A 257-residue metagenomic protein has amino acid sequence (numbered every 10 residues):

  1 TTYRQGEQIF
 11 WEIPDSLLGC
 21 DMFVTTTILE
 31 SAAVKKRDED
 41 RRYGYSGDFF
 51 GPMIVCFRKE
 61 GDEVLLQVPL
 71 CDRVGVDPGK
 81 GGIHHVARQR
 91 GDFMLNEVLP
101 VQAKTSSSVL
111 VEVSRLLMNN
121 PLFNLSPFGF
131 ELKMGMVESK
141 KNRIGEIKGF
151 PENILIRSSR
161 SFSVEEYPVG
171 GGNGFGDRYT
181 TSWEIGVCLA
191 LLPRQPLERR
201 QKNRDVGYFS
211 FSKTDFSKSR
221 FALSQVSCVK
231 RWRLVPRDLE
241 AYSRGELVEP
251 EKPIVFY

Functional and structural regions predicted by a protein language model:
T1-Y257: Auxiliary tRNA-acceptor-end handling modules of aminoacyl-tRNA synthetases
